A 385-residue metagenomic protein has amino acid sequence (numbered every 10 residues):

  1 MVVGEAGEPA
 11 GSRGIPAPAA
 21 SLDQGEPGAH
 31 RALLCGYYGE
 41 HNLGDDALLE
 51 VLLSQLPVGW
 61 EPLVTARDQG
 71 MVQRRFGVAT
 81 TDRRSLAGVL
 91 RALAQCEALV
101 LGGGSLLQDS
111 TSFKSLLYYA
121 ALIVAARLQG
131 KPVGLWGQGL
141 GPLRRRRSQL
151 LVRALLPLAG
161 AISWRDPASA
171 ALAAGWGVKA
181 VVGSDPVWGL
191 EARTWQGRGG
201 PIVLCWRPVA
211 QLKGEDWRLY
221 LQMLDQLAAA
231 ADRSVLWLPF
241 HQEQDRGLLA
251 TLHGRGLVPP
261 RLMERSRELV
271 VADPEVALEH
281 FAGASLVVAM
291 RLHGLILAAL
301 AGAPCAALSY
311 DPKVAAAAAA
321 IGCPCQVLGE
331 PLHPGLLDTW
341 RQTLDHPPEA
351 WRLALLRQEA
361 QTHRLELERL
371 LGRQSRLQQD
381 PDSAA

Functional and structural regions predicted by a protein language model:
M1-A385: Active-site anion-handling motifs in enzyme catalytic cores
